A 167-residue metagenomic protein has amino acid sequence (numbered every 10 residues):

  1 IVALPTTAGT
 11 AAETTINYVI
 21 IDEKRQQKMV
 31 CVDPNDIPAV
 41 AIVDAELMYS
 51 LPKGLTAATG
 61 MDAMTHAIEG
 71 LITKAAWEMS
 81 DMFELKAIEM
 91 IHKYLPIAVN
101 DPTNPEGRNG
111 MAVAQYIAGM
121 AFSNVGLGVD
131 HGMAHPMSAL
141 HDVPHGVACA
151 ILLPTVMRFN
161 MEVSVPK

Functional and structural regions predicted by a protein language model:
I1-Y18: Small-residue-rich beta-alpha loop regions that form the catalytic core of phosphotransfer and lipid-active enzymes
T6-G9, L47, P154-M157: Acidic, glycine-rich active-site loops and adjacent beta-strand->loop/helix elements that engage anionic groups
G9, Y116-C149: Glycine-rich phosphate/pyrophosphate-binding beta-alpha loops
T14-V125: Carboxylate- and glycine-rich phosphate/diphosphate-binding segment that chelates Mg2+/Mn2+
M61, I88, D130, C149-A150: A general structural signal for well-ordered alpha-helical segments in protein cores
H92, P96, A134-S138, P154-M157: Amphipathic alpha-helical segments within well-ordered protein domains
L140-K167: Gly/Pro-rich interdomain helix-loop hinge
